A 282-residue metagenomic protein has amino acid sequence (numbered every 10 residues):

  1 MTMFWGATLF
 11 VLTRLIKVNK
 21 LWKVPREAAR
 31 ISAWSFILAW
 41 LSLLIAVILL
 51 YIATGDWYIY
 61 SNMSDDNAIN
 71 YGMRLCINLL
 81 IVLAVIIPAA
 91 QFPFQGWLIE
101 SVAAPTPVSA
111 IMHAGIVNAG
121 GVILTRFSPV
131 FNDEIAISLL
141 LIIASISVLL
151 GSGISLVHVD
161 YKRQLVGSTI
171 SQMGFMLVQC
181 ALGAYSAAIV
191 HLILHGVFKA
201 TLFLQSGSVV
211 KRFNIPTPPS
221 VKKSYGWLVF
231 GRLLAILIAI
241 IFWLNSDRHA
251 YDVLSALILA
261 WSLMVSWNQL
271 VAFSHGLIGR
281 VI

Functional and structural regions predicted by a protein language model:
M1, N19-S42, S64-L75, I99-H113 (+2 more regions): Membrane-interfacial loop-to-helix junctions in multi-pass inner-membrane proteins
M1-L9, Y71-V85, D133-S145, L192-G196 (+1 more regions): Structural signature of hydrophobic alpha-helical transmembrane segments
M1-M63, G174-I215: Alpha-helical multi-pass transmembrane bundles of energy-transducing inner-membrane proteins
R14-L21, A89-V102, T106, L149-Q164 (+2 more regions): C-terminal ends of transmembrane helices
E27, I31-S32, W40-F94, L124 (+3 more regions): Juxtamembrane/interfacial segments at transmembrane-helix boundaries in multi-pass membrane proteins
C76-A136, A200-F213: Short helix-boundary/re-entrant hairpin motifs in multi-pass inner-membrane proteins
S147-G151, I170-M176, A235-I240: Hydrophobic, membrane-inserted alpha-helices
Y251, V271-I282: C-terminal regulatory/interaction regions
